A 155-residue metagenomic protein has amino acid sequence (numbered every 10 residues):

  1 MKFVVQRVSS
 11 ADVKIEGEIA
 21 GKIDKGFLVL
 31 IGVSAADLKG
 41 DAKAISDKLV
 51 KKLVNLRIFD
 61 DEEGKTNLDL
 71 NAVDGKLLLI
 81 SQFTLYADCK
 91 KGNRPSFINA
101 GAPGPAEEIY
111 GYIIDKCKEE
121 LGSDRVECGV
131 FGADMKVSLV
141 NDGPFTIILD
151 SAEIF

Functional and structural regions predicted by a protein language model:
M1-G92, S96, G104-F155: N-terminal, polar/charged subdomain of small-to-medium soluble alpha/beta proteins
G101: Extracellular glycan-recognition regions
